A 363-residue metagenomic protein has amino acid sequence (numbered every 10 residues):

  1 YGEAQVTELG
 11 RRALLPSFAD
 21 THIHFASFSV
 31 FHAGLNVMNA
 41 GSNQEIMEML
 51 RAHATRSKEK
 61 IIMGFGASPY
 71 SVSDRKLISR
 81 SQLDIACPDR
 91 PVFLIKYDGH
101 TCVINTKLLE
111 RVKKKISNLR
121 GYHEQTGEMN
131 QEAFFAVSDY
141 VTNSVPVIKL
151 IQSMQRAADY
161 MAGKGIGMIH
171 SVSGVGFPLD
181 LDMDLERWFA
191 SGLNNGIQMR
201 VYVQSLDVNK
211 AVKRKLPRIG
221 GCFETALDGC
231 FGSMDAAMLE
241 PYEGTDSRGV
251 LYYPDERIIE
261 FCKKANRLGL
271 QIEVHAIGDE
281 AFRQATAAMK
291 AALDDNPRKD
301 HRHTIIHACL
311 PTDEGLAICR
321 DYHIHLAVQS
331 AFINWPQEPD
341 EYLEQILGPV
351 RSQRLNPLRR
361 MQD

Functional and structural regions predicted by a protein language model:
Y1-G196, V201-N209, F231-K264, L268-A281 (+2 more regions): Divalent metal-binding segments
Y1-G2, K210-L216, A317-C319: Short loop/helix-cap segments at secondary-structure boundaries that form the rim of catalytic
H24, P217-D235, I324-N334: Non-cysteine beta-strand/loop elements that form the S-adenosyl-L-methionine
S81-I85, D184-R187, E260, K264 (+6 more regions): Alpha-helical scaffolding segments of alpha/beta enzyme cores, especially the outer helices of TIM-barrel or partial
T106, L179-L185, F282-K290, P336-L343: Histidine/acidic-residue-rich catalytic or RNA/ligand-binding cores of hydrolases and nuclease-related proteins
F189-Q198, R214, L268, A291-H301 (+1 more regions): Secondary-structure transition/capping motifs at alpha-helix termini and the adjoining loop/turn into the next element
L310-D363: Active-site-adjacent C-terminal substructures of enzyme catalytic domains
